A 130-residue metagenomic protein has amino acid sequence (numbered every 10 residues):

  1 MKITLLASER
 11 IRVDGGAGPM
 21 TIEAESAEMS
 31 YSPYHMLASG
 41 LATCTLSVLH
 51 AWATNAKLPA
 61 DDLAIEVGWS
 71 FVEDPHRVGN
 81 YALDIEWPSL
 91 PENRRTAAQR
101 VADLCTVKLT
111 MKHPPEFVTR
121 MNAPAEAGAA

Functional and structural regions predicted by a protein language model:
M1-S39, L49-A130: Extended beta-strand/beta-hairpin segments
C44-T45: Alpha-helical metal-binding/catalytic segments enriched in His/Glu/Asp
